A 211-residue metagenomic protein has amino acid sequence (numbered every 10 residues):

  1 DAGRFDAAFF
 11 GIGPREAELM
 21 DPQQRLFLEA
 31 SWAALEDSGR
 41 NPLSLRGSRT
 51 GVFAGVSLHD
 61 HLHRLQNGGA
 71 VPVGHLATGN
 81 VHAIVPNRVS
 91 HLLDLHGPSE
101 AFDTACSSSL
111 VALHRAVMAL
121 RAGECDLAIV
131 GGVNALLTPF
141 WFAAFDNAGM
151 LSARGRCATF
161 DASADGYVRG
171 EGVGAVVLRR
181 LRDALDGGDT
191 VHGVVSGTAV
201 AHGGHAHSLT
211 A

Functional and structural regions predicted by a protein language model:
D1-A211: Condensing-enzyme catalytic core of the thiolase-fold
